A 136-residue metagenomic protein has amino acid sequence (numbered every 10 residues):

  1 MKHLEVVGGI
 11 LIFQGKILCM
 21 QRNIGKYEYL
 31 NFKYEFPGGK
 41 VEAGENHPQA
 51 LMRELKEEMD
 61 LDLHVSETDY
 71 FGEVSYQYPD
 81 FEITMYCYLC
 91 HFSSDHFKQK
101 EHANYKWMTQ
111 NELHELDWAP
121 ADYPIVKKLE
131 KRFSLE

Functional and structural regions predicted by a protein language model:
M1-L18, K40: Conserved N-terminal beta-strand and adjoining loop/helix that marks the start of the Nudix/MutT-like hydrolase domain
L4, G72-H96, K106: Active-site-adjacent beta-strand/loop module that shapes the phosphate/pyrophosphate-binding cleft
L11-I12, C19, C90, W107: Conserved hydrophobic "DFG−1" position in protein kinase catalytic cores
K16-E57: Conserved Nudix-box catalytic region and its N-terminal flanking loop in Nudix hydrolases and closely related
D62-G72: A short coil-to-beta-strand element that immediately follows conserved catalytic motifs
L89, K98-L129: NUDIX/MutT-family hydrolases
E130-E136: Generic C-terminal helix-cap and adjacent flexible tail
